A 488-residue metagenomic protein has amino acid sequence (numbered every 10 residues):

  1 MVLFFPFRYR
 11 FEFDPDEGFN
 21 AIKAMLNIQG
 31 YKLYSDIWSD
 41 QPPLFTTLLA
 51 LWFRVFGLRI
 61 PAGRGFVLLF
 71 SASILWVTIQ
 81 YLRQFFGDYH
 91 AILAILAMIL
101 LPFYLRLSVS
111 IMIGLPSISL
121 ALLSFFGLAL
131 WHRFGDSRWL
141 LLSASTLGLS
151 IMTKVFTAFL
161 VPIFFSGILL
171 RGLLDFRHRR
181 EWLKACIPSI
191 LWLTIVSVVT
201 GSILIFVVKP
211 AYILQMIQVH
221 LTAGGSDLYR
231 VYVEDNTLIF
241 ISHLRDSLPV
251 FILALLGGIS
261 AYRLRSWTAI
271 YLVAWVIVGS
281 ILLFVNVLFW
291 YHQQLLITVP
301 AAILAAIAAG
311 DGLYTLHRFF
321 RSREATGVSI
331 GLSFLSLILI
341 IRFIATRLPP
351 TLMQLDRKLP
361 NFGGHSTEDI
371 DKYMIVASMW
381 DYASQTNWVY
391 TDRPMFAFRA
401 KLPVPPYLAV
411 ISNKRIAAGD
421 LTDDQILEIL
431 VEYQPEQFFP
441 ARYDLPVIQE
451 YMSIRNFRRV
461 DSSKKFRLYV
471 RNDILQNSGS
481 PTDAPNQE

Functional and structural regions predicted by a protein language model:
M1, A94-P102, L147, I151 (+1 more regions): Short helix- or helix-capping micro-motifs that position conserved polar/aromatic residues at function-defining sites
Q41, F156-T157, S336-G479: Extracytoplasmic
G65-F86, L100, L123, G127: Transmembrane-helix motifs of polytopic, lipid-linked glycan transferases
W76, V198, H243-S280, A305: Hydrophobic, aromatic-rich transmembrane alpha-helices and their immediate juxtamembrane boundary segments
T78-L100, I118-S119, F134-R138, I270-Y271: Transmembrane-helix signature of polytopic, membrane-embedded enzymes that assemble or transfer cell-envelope glycans
R83-Y89, S124-L142, S150, L174-F176 (+2 more regions): Membrane-interface transmembrane helices that cradle and orient dolichyl/undecaprenyl
V109-S117, W290: Short acidic/glycine- and proline-prone juxtamembrane loop motifs at membrane-interface regions of multi-pass membrane
L130-R133, L160-S197, G258-L264, I303 (+1 more regions): Perimembrane helix-loop-helix junctions
